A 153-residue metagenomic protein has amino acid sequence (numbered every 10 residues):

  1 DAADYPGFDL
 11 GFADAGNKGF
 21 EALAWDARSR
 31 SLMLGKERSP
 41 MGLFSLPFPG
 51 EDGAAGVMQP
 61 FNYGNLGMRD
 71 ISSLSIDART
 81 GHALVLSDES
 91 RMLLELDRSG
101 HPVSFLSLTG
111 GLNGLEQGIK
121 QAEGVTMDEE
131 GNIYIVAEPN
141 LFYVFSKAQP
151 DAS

Functional and structural regions predicted by a protein language model:
D1-S153: Sequence/structural signature of beta-propeller domains
